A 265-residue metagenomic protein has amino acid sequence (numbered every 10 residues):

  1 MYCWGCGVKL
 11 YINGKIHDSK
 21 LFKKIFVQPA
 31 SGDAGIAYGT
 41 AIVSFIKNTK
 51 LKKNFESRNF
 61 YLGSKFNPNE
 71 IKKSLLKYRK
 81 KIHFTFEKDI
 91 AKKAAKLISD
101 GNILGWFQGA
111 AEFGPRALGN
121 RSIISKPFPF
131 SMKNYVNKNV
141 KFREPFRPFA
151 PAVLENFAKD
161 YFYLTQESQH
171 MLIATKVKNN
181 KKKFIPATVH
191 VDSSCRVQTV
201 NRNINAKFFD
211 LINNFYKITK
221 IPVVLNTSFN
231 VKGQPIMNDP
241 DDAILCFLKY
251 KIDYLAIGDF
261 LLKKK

Functional and structural regions predicted by a protein language model:
M1-G5: Short glycine-rich phosphate-binding loop at a beta-alpha junction
K9-K265: Flexible beta->alpha loop and helix N-cap segments adjacent to enzyme active/binding sites
